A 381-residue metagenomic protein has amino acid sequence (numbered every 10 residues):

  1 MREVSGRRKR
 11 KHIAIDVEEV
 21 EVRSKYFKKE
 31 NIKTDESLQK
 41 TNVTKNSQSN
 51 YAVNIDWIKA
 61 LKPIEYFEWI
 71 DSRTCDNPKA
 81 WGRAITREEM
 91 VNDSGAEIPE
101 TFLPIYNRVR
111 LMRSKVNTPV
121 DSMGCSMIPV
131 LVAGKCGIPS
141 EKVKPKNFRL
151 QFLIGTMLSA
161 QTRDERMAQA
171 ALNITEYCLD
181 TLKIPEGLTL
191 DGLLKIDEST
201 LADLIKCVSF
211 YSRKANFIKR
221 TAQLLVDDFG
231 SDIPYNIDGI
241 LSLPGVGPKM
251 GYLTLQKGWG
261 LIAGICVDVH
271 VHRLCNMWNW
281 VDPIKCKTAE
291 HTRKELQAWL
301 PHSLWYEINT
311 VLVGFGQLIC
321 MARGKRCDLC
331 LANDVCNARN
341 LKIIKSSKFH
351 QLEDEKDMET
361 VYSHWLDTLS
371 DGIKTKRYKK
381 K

Functional and structural regions predicted by a protein language model:
M1-D232, R326-K381: N-terminal polyanion-binding entry modules of DNA glycosylases/AP lyases and select other DNA-binding proteins
Q151-L158, F217-V226, D232-V281, A289-E295 (+2 more regions): Catalytic DNA-binding helix-loop module of base-excision-repair DNA glycosylases/AP lyases
M167, K214, G264-V267, W305 (+1 more regions): Alpha-helix N-cap/helix-start motif
E176-K195, S242-P248, W280-V281, E295-S303 (+1 more regions): Short, mixed-charge aromatic SLiMs
Y252, M321, C336-R339: Short, non-ligating residues that shape and space the ligands of small metal-coordination modules and catalytic
W299-R326: Immediate flanking context of iron-sulfur cluster ligation sites
